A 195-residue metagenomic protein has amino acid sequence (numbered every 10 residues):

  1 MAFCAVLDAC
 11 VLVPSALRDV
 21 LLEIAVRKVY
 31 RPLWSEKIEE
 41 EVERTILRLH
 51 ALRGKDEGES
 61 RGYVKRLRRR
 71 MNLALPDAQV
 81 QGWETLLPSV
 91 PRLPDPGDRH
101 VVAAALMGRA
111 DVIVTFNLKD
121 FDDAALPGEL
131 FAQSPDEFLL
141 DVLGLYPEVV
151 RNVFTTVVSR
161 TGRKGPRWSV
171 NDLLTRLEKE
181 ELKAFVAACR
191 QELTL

Functional and structural regions predicted by a protein language model:
A2-A5, A9-H100, F121-F131, Y146-T156 (+1 more regions): Active-site-proximal, substrate-binding regions of enzyme catalytic domains and RNA-binding/basic surfaces
C4, V112-I113: Hydrophobic "anchor" residues on beta-strands that sit immediately upstream of conserved functional sites
E36-K37, P135-L140: Short, acidic/turn-prone active-site loops that include or flank metal/cofactor- and phosphate-binding residues
P96-V112: Acidic, metal-associated active-site segment
A103-L106, E137, T155: A broadly conserved amphipathic alpha-helix scaffold signal in soluble, globular proteins
L143: Short, glycine/charged-rich beta-strand-loop motifs at protein surfaces that mediate ligand recognition and catalysis
